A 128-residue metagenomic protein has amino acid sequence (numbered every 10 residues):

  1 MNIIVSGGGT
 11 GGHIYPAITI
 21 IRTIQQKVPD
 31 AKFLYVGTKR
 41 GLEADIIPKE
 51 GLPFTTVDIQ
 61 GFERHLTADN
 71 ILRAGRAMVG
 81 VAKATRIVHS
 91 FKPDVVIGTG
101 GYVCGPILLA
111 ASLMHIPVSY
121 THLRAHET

Functional and structural regions predicted by a protein language model:
I3-T10, D30-R76: Conserved nucleotide-sugar phosphate-binding/catalytic loop shared by glycosyltransferases and other
I4, L34, V96-I97, S119: Structural detector of well-ordered beta-strand residues that form the stable sheet scaffold of enzyme domains
G9-G11, G101-V103, R124: Residue-level detector of alpha-helix initiation sites
H13-I24: Short amphipathic alpha-helix
Q25-D30, L113-I116: Short helix-capping segments at alpha-helix termini
L66-V95: An amphipathic, basic-hydrophobic alpha-helix
T85-V96, C104-S119: Glycosyltransferases and closely related glycan-assembly transferases that use nucleotide-activated donors
T121-T128: Conserved small/polar residues in nucleotide/adenosyl-binding loops
